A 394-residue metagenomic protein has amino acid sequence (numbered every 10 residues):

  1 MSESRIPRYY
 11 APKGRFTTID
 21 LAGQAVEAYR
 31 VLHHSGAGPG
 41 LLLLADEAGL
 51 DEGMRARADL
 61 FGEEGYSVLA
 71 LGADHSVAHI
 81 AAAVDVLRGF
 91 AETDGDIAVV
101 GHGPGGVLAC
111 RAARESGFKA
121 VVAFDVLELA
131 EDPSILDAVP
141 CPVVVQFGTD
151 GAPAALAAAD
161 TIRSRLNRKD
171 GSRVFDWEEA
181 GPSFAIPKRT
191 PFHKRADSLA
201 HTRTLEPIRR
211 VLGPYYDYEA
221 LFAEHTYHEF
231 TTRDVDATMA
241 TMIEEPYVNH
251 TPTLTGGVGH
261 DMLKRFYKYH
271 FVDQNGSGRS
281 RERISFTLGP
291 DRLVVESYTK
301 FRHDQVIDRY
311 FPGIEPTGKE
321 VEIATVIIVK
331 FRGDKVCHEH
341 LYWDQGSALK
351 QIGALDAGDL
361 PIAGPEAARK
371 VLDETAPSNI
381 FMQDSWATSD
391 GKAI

Functional and structural regions predicted by a protein language model:
M1-G36: N-terminal cap/lid segment of alpha/beta-hydrolase-fold proteins
S2-Y9, D59, E63-Y66, V100-L108 (+5 more regions): C-terminal and inter-domain tail/linker signature
A37-D46: Short beta-strand element of the alpha/beta-hydrolase
G38-P39, G95-D96, C141: Short coil/turn segments at beta-strand junctions that form active-site/ligand-binding loops
A48, A70-V86, S183-I186: Cap/lid segment of the alpha/beta-hydrolase catalytic domain
E52-G72: Short amphipathic alpha-helix adjacent to the substrate-entry channel of hydrolases
S76-H102: Gly/Ser-rich "nucleophile elbow"/oxyanion-hole loop immediately N-terminal to the catalytic nucleophile in hydrolases
